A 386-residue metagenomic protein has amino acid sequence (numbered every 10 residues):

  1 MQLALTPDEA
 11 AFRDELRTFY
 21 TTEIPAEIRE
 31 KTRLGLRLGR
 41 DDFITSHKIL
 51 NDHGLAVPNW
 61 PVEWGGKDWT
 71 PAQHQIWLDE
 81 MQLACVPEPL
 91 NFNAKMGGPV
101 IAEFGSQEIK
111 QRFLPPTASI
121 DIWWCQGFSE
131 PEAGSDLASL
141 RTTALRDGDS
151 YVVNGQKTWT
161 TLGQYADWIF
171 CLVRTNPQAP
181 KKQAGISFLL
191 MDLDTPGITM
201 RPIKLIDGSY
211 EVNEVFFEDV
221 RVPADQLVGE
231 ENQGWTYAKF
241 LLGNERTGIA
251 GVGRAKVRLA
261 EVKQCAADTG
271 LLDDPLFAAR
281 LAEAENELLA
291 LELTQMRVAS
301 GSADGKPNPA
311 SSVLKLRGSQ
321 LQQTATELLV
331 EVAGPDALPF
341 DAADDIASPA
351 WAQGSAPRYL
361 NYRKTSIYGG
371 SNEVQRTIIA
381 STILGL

Functional and structural regions predicted by a protein language model:
L3-L5, I198-L293, T365, S381: Glycine-rich beta->alpha junctions and the first turn(s) of the following alpha-helix
I24, A72, I76-W77, M96 (+3 more regions): Glycine-rich phosphate/cofactor-binding loops in nucleotide/flavin-utilizing enzymes
I28-R37, L271-A278, L289-A347: C-terminal helix-coil-helix/basic helical segment that borders enzyme active sites and/or dimer interfaces and provides
N51-D121, L162-W168, L288, Q295 (+5 more regions): Internal helix-loop-helix
I120-F128, L172: A short, Trp-centered hydrophobic/proline-enriched beta-strand micro-motif
G134-S135, T158-G163, I206-D207, K364-S371: Glycine-rich phosphate/pyrophosphate-binding beta-alpha loops
T142-A144: A structural signal for short hydrophobic beta-strand segments in well-ordered beta-sheet cores
D149-S150, N154-R201: A short core secondary-structure module
